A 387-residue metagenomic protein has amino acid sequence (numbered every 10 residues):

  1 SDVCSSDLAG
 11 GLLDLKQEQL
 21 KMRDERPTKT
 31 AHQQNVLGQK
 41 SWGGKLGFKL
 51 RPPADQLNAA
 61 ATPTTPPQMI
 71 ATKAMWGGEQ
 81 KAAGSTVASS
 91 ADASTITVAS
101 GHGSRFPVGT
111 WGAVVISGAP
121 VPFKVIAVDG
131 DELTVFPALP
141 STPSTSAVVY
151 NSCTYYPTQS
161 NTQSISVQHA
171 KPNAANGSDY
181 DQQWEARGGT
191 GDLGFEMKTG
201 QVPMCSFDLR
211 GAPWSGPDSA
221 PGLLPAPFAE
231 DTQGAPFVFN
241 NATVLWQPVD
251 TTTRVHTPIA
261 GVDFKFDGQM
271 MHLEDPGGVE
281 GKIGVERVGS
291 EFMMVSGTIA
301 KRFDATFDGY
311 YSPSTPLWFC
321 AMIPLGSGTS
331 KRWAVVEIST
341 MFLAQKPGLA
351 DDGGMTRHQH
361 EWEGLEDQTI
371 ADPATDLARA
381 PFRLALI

Functional and structural regions predicted by a protein language model:
S1-I387: Signature of extracytoplasmic/envelope-associated structural regions
